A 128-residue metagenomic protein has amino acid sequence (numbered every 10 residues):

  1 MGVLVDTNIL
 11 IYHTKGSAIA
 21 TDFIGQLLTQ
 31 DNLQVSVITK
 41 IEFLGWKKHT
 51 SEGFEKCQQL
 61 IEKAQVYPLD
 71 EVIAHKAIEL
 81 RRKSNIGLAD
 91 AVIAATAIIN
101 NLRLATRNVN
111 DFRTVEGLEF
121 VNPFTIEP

Functional and structural regions predicted by a protein language model:
M1, A94, I98-P128: Acidic, PIN/NYN-like endoribonuclease modules and their adjacent C-terminal/linker elements
M1-V35, G45-Q58, E127-P128: Short, well-structured N-terminal submotif of metal-dependent ribonuclease cores
D6-T7, F43, A77, A97 (+1 more regions): Generic structural signal for small/hydrophobic residues in well-ordered secondary structure, especially within
I9-L10, T39, I73, V92-I93 (+1 more regions): Alpha-helix capping/helix-boundary segments
T14, K47, R81, E116 (+1 more regions): Short, flexible helix/strand-to-coil boundary loops that buttress conserved ligand/catalytic motifs in alpha/beta
L60-E62, V115-E116: Short, structured coil segments at secondary-structure junctions
A64-R107: Active-site neighborhoods of divalent-metal-dependent phosphate/nucleic-acid chemistry enzymes
